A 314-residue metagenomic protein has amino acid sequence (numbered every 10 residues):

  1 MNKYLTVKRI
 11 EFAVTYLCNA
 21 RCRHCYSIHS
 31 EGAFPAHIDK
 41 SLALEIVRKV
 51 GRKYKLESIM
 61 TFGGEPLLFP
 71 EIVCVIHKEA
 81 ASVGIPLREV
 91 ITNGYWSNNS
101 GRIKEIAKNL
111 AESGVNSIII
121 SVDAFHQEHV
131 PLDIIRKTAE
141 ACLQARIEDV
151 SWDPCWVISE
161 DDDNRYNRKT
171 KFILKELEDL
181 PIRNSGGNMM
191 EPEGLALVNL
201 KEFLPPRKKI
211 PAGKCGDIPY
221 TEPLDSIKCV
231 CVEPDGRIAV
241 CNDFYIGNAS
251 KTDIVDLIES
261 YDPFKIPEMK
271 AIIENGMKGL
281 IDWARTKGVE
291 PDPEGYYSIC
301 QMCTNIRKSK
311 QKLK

Functional and structural regions predicted by a protein language model:
M1-E11, K209, L280-T286: N-terminal [4Fe-4S]-dependent radical SAM core
M1-T92, S97-E105: Conserved alpha-helical substructure of the radical SAM core
V7-R9, Y54-L56, I85-L87, S113-S117 (+3 more regions): A general structural motif
E11, T15-C18, P234, P293-Y296: Residue-level signal for mature regions of secreted extracellular proteins and peptides
Y16, E65, G94, A124 (+3 more regions): Short, flexible loop/turn elements at secondary-structure junctions
C18, C22-C25, G236, C241 (+1 more regions): Short cysteine clusters
K108-D256: Radical SAM enzyme [4Fe-4S]-AdoMet core and its adjacent flexible, acidic and glycine-rich loops/tails across
D243-K314: Flexible mid-to-C-terminal extensions adjoining Fe-S/redox cofactors in radical SAM and related proteins
